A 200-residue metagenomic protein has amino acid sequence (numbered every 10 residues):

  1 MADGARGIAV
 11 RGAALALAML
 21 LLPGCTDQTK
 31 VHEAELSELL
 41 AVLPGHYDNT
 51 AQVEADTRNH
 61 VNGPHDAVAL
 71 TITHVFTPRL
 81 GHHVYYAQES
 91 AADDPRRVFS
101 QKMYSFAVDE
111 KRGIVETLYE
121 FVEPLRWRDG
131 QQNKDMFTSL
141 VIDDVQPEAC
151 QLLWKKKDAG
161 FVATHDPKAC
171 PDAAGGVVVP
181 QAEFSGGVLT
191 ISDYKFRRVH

Functional and structural regions predicted by a protein language model:
M1-A14: Bacterial N-terminal signal peptides that target proteins for export
L22-G24: C-terminal motif of bacterial Sec signal peptides marking the signal peptidase cleavage site
T26-T29: Short, low-complexity N-terminal intrinsically disordered segments enriched in polar/charged residues
V31-H60, V84-H200: Calycin-type beta-barrel ligand-binding domains and close structural analogs
P64-V75: Short secondary-structure subsegments characteristic of cysteine-rich extracellular domains
V75-R79, Y85: Long, well-structured alpha-helical subdomains associated with metal-dependent extracellular/ecto-lumenal hydrolases
